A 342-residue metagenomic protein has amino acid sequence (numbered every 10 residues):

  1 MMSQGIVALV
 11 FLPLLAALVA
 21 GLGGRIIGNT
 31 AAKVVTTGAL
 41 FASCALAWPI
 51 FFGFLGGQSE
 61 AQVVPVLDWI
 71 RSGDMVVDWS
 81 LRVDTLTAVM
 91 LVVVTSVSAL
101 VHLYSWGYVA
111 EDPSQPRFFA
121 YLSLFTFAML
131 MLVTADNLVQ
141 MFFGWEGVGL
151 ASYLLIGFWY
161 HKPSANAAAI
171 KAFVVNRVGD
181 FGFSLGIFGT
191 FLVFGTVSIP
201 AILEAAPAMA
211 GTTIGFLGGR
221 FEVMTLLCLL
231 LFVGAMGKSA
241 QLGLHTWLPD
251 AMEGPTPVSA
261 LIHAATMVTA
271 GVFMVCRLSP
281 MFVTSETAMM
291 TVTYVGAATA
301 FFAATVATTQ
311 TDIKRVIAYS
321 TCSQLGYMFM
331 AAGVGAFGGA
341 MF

Functional and structural regions predicted by a protein language model:
M1-G5, G23-A120, V193-G219, T225 (+2 more regions): Transmembrane helix-loop-helix hairpins at membrane boundaries of multipass inner-membrane proteins
M1-P13, M129, M328: Solvent-exposed, charged interface segments at domain starts and junctions
Q4-F11, L18, V89-V92, F142-G144 (+1 more regions): Mature extracytoplasmic enzyme cores
V10-R25, A99-L100, M236, A240 (+1 more regions): N-terminal signal-anchor/start-transfer transmembrane helix
L12-P13, A17, G38-F41, V268: Hydrophobic alpha-helical membrane-embedded or membrane-associated segments
A16, A20, S43-L46, M129 (+2 more regions): Alpha-helical transmembrane segments of multipass membrane proteins
L100-G144, L150-F342: Hydrophobic transmembrane alpha-helices and their helix-loop junctions in integral membrane proteins
